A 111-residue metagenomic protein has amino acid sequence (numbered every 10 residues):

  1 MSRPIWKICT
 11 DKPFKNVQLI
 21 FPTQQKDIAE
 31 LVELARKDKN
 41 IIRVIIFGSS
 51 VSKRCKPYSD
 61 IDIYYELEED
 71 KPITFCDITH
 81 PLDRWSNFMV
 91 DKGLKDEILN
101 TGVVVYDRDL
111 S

Functional and structural regions predicted by a protein language model:
M1-R43, V51-Y58, E66-S111: Catalytic core of pol beta-like nucleotidyltransferases
